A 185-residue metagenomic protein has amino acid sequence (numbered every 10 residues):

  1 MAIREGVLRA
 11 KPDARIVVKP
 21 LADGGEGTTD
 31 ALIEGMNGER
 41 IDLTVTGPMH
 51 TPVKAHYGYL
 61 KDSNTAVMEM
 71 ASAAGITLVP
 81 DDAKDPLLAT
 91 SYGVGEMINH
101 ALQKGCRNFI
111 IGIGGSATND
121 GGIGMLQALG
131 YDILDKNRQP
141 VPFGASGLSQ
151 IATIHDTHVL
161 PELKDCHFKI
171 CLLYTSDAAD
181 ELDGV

Functional and structural regions predicted by a protein language model:
M1, A22-G25, I113-D120: Gly/Ser/Thr-rich loops at beta-strand to alpha-helix junctions that form or flank small-molecule/cofactor-binding
A2-I3, E34, Q127-A128: Short, solvent-exposed amphipathic alpha-helical segments in soluble enzyme and RNA/protein-processing domains
E5-L78, F168-L172: Glycine-rich nucleotide/cofactor/substrate-binding loop typically near the N-terminus or early in the first domain
T29-A31, P80, G121-L126: Short acidic, glycine/serine/threonine-rich loops at helix termini
P52-A117: Anion-binding (especially nucleotide phosphate/pyrophosphate-binding) glycine-rich loop and adjoining beta-alpha core
L88-I110, A117-H167: Glycine/threonine-rich beta-strand-loop-alpha-helix active-site module that forms ligand/phosphate-binding
Y174-A179: Conserved small/polar residues in nucleotide/adenosyl-binding loops
L182-V185: N-terminal low-complexity segments that are often proline-rich with Ser/Thr-Pro
